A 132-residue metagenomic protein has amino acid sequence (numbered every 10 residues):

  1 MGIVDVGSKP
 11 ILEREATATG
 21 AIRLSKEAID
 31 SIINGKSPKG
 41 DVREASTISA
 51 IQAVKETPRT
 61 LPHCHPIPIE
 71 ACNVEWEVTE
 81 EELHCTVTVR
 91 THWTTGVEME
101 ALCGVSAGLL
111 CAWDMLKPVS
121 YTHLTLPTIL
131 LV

Functional and structural regions predicted by a protein language model:
M1-V42, S46, V54-T57, E70 (+2 more regions): Flexible, solvent-exposed loop/hinge segments and secondary-structure transition points
K9-I11, H65-I67, W76-V78: Sterically constrained small-residue positions within well-ordered secondary structures of folded domains
G35-N73, V97, A101-C111, L116: Compact, glycine-rich, soluble single-domain proteins
W76-E82, T86-T88, Y121: A glycine-rich phosphate/pyrophosphate-binding beta-strand-loop-alpha-helix module
E81, T128-I129: Intrinsic-disorder/low-complexity peptide segments enriched for small residues
V87-V97, A101: A short interface-forming secondary-structure element
T122-T128: Conserved small/polar residues in nucleotide/adenosyl-binding loops
